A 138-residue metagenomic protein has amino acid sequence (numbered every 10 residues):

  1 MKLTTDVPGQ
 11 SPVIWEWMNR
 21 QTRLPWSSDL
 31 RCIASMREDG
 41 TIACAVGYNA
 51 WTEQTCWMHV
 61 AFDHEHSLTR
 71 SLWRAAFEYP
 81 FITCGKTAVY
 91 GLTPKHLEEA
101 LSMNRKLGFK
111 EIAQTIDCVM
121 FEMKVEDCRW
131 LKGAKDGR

Functional and structural regions predicted by a protein language model:
M1-H64, Y79, E98, L107-Q114 (+1 more regions): Non-catalytic substrate-recognition and accessory regions of acyl/acetyltransferase enzymes
F62-A75: Glycine-centered recognition micro-motifs in short, flexible terminal segments and loops
L68, L101, L131: Short acidic, gly/pro-rich beta-turn/loop elements at beta-sheet edges and active-site/ligand-binding grooves
R74-F77, L101: Hydrophobic core segments within long, regular secondary-structure runs in both alpha- and beta-rich folds
I82-T93: Conserved GNAT acetyl-CoA-binding A-motif
G91-L101: Conserved beta-strand-loop-alpha-helix junction that forms the acyl-donor binding cleft
I116-R138: C-terminal "cap" of GNAT-fold acetyltransferases
